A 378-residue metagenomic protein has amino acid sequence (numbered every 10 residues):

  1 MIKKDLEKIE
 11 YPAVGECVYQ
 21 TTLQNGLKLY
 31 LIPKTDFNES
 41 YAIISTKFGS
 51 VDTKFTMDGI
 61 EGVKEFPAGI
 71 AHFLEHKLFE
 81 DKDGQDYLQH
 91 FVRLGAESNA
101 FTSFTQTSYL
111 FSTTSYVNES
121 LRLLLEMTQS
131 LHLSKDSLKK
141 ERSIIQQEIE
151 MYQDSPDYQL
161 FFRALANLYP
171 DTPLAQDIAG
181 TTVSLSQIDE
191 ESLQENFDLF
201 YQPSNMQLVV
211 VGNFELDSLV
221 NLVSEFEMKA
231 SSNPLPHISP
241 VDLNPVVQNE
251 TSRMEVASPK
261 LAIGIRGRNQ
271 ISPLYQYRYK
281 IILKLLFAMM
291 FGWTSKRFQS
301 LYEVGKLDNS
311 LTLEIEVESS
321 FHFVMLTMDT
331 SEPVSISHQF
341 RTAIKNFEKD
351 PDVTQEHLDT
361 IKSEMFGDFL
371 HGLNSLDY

Functional and structural regions predicted by a protein language model:
M1-D86, Q194-S300: His/Glu-rich zincin catalytic helix
M1-I2, T22, D81-L235, R278 (+3 more regions): Charge-rich, well-structured scaffold segments of protease-associated domains
